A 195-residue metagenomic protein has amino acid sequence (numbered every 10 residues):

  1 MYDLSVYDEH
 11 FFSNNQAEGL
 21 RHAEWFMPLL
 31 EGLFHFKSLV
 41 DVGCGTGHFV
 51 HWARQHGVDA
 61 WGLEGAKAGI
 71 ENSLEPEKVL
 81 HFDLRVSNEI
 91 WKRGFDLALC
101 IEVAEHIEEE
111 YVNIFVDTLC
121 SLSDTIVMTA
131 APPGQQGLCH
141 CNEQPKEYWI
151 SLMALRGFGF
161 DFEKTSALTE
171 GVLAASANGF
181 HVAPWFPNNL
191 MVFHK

Functional and structural regions predicted by a protein language model:
M1-I101, E110-L122, P133-Q136, N142-Y148 (+2 more regions): Conserved N-terminal segment of class I S-adenosyl-L-methionine
H106-I107: A short His-aromatic
T125-V127: Short glycine-centered segments of the SAM/dcSAM-binding site in methyltransferase folds
